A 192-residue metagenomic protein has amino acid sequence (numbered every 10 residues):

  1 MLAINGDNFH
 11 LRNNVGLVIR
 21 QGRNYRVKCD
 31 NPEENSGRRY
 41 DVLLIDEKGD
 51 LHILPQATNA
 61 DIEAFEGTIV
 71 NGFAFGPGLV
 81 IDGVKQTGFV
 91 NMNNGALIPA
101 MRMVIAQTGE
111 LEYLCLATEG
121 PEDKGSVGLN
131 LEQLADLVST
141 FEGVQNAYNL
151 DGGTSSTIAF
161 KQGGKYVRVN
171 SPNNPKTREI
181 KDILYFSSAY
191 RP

Functional and structural regions predicted by a protein language model:
M1-P192: Gly/Ser/Thr/Pro-rich low-complexity, intrinsically disordered segments
